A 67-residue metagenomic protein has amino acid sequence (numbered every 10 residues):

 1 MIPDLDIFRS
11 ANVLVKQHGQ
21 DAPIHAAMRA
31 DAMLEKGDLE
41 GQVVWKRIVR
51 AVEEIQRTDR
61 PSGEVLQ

Functional and structural regions predicted by a protein language model:
M1-V13, Q67: Short, charge-rich, low-complexity alpha-helical interaction segments
N12-R57: Amphipathic, hydrophobic secondary-structure cores in small proteins
E54-Q67: Short, charged, intrinsically disordered terminal tails
